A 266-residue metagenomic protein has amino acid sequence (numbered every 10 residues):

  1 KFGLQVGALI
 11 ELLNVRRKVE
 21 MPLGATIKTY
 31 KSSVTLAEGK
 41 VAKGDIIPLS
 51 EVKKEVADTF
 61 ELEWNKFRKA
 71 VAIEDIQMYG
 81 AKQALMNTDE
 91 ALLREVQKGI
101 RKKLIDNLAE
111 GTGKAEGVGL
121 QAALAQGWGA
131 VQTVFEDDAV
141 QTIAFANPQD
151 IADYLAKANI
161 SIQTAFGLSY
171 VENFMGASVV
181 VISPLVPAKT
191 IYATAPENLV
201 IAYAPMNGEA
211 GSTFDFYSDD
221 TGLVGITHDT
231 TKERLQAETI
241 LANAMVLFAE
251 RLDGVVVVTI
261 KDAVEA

Functional and structural regions predicted by a protein language model:
K1-Q5, R17-V19, A123-F135, V180 (+2 more regions): Generic hydrophobic, helix-prone segments enriched in Leu/Val/Ile
F2-K66: Assembly/oligomerization interface modules of large self-assembling protein complexes
L4, V41, I47, I76 (+3 more regions): Short coil/turn linker and secondary-structure boundary residues
E20-T26, I162-A266: Sequence/fold signature of self-assembling virion shell proteins
Y30, E63, A70-A72, F145 (+1 more regions): Residues in well-ordered beta-strands of folded domains
K54-G117, A237-A244: Long, contiguous amphipathic alpha-helices that act as assembly "spine/axial" helices in icosahedral shell and virion
A70-E74, A144-D150, S183-P184, T194-A195 (+1 more regions): Helix N-cap / beta->alpha transition motif
E110-V181: Extended, solvent-exposed, turn-rich assembly/linker loops in the middle of proteins
